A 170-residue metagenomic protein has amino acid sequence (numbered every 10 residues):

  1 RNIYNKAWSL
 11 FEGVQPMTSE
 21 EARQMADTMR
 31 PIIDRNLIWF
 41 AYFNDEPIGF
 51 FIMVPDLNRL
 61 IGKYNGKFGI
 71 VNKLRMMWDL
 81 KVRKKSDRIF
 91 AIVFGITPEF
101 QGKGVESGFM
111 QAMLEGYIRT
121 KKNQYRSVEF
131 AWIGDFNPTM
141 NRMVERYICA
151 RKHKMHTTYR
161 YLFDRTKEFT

Functional and structural regions predicted by a protein language model:
R1-I96: A conserved beta-strand-loop-helix scaffold within acyl/acetyltransferase catalytic domains
R1-P16, E20, P31, F43 (+3 more regions): Terminal substrate-recognition subdomain of acyl/acetyltransferases
P16-R23, P47, K103-Q111, H153: Conserved structured core elements
P47-G49, D56-G62, E99-Q101, D135-N141 (+1 more regions): Flexible loop/turn segments at secondary-structure boundaries
R59-K67, Q111-E115, H153-Y159: Short, highly charged low-complexity linear segments
G69-L74, M110-M113, Y147-R151: Short, low-complexity, polar/charged sequence segments that are solvent-exposed and flexible
R88-I118, R146: Conserved acetyl-CoA-binding loop-helix of GNAT-fold acetyltransferases
